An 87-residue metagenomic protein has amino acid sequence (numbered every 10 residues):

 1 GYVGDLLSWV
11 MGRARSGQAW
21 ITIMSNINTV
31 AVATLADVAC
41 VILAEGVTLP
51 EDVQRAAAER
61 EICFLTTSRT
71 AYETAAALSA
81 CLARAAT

Functional and structural regions predicted by a protein language model:
Y2-A19, I23-T87: Feature captures the catalytic cores and cofactor-binding loops of soluble hydro-lyases/lyases that act on carboxylate
